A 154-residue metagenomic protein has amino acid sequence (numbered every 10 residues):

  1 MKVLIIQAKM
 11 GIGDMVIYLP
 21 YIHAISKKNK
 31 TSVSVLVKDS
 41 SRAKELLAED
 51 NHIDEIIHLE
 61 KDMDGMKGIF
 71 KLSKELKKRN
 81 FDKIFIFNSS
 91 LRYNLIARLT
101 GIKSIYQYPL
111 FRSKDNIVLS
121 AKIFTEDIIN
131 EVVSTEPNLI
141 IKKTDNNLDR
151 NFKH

Functional and structural regions predicted by a protein language model:
M1-H154: Catalytic machinery of carbohydrate-active enzymes, primarily nucleotide-sugar-dependent glycosyltransferases
